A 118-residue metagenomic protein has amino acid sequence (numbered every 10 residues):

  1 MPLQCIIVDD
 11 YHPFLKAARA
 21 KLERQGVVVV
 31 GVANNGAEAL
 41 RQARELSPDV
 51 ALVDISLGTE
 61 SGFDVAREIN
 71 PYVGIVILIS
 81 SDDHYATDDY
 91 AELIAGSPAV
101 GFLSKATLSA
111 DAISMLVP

Functional and structural regions predicted by a protein language model:
P2, S47-D49, N70-I77: His-Asp phosphorelay/catalytic-motif detector in bacterial-type signaling
D9, D54: Active-site residues of response regulator receiver
H12-G31: Two-component/phosphorelay signaling modules centered on CheY-like receiver
V32-V50: Acidic, metal-coordinating helix/loop segments flanking the phosphotransfer/catalytic sites of two-component signaling
N35-E38, T59-D64: Acidic catalytic/metal-coordinating carboxylates
F63-G74, E92: Short amphipathic alpha-helix used as the core "switch/output" element in two-component signaling
D64, D82-L103, T107-M115: Alpha4 helix (beta4-alpha4-beta5 surface) of REC/receiver domains from two-component response regulators
